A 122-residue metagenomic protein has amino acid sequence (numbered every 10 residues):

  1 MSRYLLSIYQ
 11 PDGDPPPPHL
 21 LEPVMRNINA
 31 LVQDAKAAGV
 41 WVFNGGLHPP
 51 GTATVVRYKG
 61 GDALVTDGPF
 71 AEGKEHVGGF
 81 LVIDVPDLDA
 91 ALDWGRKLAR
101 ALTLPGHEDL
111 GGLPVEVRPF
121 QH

Functional and structural regions predicted by a protein language model:
M1-H122: Conserved, structured core segments of small domains
